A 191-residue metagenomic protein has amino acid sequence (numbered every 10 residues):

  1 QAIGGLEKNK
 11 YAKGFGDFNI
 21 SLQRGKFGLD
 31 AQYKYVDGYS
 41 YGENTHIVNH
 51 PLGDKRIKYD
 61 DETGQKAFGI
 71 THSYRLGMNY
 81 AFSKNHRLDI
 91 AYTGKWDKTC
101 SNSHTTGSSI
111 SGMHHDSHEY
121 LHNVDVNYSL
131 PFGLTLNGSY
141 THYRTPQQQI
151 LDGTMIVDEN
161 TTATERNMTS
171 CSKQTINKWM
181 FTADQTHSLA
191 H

Functional and structural regions predicted by a protein language model:
Q1-N102, M113-Q148, D184-H191: Membrane-proximal, glycine/serine-rich, low-complexity loop/turn segments characteristic of large bacterial
K8-K10, A67-F68, G107, T161-A163 (+1 more regions): A short linear-motif detector with a strong N-terminal bias
P51, E62, D152-I156, T169 (+1 more regions): Short, exposed beta-strand "edge-strand" segments with a Pro/Gly-rich flavor and a Y/T-containing core
C100-S111, T135-C171: Surface-exposed, low-complexity loop segments enriched in small/polar and acidic residues
R166-H191: Outer-membrane beta-barrel transmembrane domain signature of Gram-negative proteins, especially the mid-to-C-terminal
